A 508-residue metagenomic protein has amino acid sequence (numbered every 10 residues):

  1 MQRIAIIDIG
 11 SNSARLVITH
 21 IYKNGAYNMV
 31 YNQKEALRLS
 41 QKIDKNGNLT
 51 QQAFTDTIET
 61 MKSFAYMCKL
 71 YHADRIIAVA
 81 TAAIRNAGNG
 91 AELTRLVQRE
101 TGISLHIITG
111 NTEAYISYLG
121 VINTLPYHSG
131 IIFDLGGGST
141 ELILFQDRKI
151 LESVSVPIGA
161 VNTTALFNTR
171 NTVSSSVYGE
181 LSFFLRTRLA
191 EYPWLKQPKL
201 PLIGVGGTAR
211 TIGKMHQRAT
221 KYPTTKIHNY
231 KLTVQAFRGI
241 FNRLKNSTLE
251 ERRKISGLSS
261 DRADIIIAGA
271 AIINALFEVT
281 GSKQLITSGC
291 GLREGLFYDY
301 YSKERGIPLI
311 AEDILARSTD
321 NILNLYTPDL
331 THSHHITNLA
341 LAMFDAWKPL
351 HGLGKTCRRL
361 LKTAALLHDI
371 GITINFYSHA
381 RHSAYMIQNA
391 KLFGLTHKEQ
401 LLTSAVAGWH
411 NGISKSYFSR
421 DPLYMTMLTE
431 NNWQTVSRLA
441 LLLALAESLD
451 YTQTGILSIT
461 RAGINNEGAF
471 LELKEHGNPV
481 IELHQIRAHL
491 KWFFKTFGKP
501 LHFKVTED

Functional and structural regions predicted by a protein language model:
M1-N28, V121, L125-V156, G207-T211: Gly/Thr-rich phosphate-binding beta-strand-loop-beta motif of the actin/hexokinase/Hsp70
Q2-R99, S104, L185-R186: Conserved phosphate-binding loops in N-terminal lobes of ATP-dependent enzymes of the actin/Hsp70/sugar-kinase
I21-Y22, R218-K221, R487-H489: Short, solvent-exposed amphipathic alpha-helical segments in soluble enzyme and RNA/protein-processing domains
K42-M67, T81-A87, T101-N123, Y127-S129 (+4 more regions): Helical "lid/coupling" subdomains associated with nucleotide-phosphate turnover
Y451-I456, T496-K499: Short secondary-structure junctions
L473-E475: Short beta-strand-to-loop capping motifs
P479-P500: Short, non-transmembrane amphipathic alpha-helical segments
F503-D508: Short proline/glycine- and acidic-rich turn/helix-capping motifs at secondary-structure junctions
